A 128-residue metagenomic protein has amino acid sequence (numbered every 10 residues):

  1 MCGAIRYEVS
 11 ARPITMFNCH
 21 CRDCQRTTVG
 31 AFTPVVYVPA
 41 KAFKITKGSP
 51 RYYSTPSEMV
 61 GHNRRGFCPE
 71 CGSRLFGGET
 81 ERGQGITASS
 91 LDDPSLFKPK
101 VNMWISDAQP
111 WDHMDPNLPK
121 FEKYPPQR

Functional and structural regions predicted by a protein language model:
M1-R128: A short Gly-Trp-Pro
